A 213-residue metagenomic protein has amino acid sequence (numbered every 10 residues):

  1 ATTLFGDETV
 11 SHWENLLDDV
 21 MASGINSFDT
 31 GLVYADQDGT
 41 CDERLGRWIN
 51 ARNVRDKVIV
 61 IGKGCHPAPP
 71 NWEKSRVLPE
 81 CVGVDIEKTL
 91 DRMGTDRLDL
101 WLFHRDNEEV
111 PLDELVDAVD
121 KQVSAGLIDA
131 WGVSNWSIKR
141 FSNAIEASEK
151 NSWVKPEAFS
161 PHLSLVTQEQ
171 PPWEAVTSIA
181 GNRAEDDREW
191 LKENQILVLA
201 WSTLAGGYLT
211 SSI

Functional and structural regions predicted by a protein language model:
A1-H12, P67-G83, H104-E109: Active-site mouth loops of central-metabolism enzymes
A1-I59, S124: N-terminal binding-site loop/beta-alpha segment at the start of enzyme catalytic domains that lines or forms
L4-T9, G31-C41, A68, N107-P111 (+2 more regions): Acidic-and-aromatic substrate-binding clefts and catalytic sites of carbohydrate-active enzymes
D7-M21, S75-G94, D117, F141-A147: Short, acidic/polar
V20, F28, L45, V60 (+7 more regions): Conserved, mostly hydrophobic/aromatic
M21-A22, G46-I59, L90-D96, D120-S124 (+2 more regions): Acidic (Asp/Glu)-rich catalytic clusters
D56-P69, A158-L163: A short, structured active-site edge motif that brings together acidic residues
D106, V110-I213: Beta/alpha (TIM)-barrel catalytic core signal, keyed to glycine-rich beta->alpha loops juxtaposed to Asp/Glu that bind
